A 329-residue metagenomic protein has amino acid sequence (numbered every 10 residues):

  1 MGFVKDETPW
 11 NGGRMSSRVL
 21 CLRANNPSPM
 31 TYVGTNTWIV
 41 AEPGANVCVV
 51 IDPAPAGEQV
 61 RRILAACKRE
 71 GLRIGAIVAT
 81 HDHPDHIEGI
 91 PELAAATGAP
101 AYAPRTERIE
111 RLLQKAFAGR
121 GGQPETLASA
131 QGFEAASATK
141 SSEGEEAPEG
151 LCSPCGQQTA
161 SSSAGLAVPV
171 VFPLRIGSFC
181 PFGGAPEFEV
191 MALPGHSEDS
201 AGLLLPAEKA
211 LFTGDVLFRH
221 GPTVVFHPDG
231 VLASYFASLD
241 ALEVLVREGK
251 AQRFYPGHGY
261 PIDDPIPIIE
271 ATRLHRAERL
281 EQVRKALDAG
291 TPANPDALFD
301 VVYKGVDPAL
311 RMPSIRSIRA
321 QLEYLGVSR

Functional and structural regions predicted by a protein language model:
K5, P9-E70, G202-R219: Conserved beta-strand hairpin/beta-sheet module of binuclear metal-dependent hydrolase folds, prominently
L20-L22, V78, Y102, F172-L174 (+3 more regions): Hydrophobic/aromatic beta-strand patches that form the interior of the parallel beta-sheet core in alpha/beta enzyme
V33, P55-P186: Active-site HxH/HxHxD metal-binding segment of metal-dependent hydrolases
N46, V50, P55-G57, A118-E125 (+6 more regions): Metallo-beta-lactamase
V60, I87, Y235, L239 (+1 more regions): Aromatic/hydrophobic pocket-lining residues that form the small-molecule binding cavity in soluble enzyme cores
A66, E92-A96, L245, A286 (+1 more regions): Alpha-helical structural signal in soluble globular domains
T80-H86, H196, H258, Q321: Histidine-centered divalent metal-coordination motifs
K285-R329: C-terminal regulatory/interaction regions
